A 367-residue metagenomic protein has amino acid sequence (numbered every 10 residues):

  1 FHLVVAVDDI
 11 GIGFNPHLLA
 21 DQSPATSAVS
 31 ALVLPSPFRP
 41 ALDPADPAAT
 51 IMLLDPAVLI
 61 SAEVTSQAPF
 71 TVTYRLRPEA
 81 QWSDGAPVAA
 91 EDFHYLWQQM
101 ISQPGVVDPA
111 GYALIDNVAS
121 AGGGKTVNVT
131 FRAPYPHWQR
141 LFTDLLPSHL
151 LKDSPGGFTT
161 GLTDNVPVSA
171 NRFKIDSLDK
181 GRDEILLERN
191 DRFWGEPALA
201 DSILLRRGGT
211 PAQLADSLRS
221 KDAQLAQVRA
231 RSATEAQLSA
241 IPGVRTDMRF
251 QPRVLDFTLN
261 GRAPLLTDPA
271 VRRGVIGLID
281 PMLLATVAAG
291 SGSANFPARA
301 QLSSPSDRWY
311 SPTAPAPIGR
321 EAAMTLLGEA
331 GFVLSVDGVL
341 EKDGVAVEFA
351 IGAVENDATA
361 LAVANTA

Functional and structural regions predicted by a protein language model:
F1-I10, T71-Y74, V127-V129, N171-D176 (+3 more regions): Short, well-ordered beta-strand elements
A6-Q67, Q98, V168: N-terminal lobe/hinge region of extracytoplasmic solute-binding protein
A31-L32, D43, T143-A198, S202 (+3 more regions): Gly/Pro-rich hinge or "lid" segments in bacterial periplasmic/extracellular proteins
I60-G105, N128, L265-T267: Aromatic- and charge-enriched surface segment that lines or borders ligand/interaction sites
T73-R75, D108-P155: Surface-exposed binding/hinge segments that line and control ligand-binding clefts or catalytic entry sites
N190-Q237, N356: Ligand-site clamp/hinge motif
E235-M248: Ligand-binding "clamshell"
T267-A367: Append "and occasionally in soluble cytosolic enzymes with long acidic Gly/Pro-rich linkers
